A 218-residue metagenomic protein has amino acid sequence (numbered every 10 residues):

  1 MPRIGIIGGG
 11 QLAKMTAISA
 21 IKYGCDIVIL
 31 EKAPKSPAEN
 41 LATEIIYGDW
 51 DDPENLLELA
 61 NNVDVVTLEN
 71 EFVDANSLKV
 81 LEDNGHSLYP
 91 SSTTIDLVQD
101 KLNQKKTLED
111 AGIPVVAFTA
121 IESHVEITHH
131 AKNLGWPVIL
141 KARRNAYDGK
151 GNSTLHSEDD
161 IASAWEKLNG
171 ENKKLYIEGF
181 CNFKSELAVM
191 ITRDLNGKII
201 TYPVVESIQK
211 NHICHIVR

Functional and structural regions predicted by a protein language model:
M1-Q99, N103, V125: ATP-binding N-terminal substructure of ATP-dependent carboxylate-amine bond-forming enzymes
I21, E82, E109, K132 (+1 more regions): Anion (oxyanion) recognition and catalysis
E44-G48, N84-S87, K106-E109, L134-W136 (+2 more regions): Short, hinge-like loop/turn segments at secondary-structure boundaries
E58-L59, T107, H129-H130, A164-K167: CheY-like receiver
T67-L68, P90, V116-A117, Y176-E178: Short catalytic-loop micro-motif centered on adjacent basic/acidic residues
S92-G151, E158: A conserved helix-loop-beta module that forms one wall/lid of the active-site cleft in ATP-utilizing catalytic domains
G151, L155-R218: Internal nucleotide-binding/catalytic subdomain
